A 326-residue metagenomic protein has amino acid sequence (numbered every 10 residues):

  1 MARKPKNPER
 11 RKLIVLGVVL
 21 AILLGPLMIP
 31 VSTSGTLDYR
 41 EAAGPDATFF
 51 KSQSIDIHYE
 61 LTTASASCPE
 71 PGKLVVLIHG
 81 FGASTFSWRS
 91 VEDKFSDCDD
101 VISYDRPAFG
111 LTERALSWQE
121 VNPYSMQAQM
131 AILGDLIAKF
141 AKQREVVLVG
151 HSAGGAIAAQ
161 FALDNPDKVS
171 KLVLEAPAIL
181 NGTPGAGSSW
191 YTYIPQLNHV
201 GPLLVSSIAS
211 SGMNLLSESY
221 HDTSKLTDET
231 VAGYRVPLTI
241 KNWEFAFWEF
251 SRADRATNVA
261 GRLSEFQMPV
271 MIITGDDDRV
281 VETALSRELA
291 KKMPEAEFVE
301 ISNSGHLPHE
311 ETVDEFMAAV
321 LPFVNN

Functional and structural regions predicted by a protein language model:
S34-R40, P184-S188, V205-E265: Conserved alpha/beta-hydrolase catalytic His-Asp/Glu region
F50-S54, E60-A66, R106-V149: Active-site loop/oxyanion-hole signature of alpha/beta-hydrolase fold enzymes
T62-R114: Conserved HGGG/HGGXW glycine-rich cap/lid loop of the alpha/beta-hydrolase fold
G150, G154, A158: Gly/Ala-rich beta-loop-alpha elbow adjacent to hydrolase catalytic centers
L163, L172-G201: Flexible "cap/lid" loop of the alpha/beta hydrolase fold
F266, I272-T274: Short beta-strand/loop motif that positions the catalytic acidic residue of the alpha/beta-hydrolase fold
D277-V281: Acidic catalytic loop of the alpha/beta-hydrolase fold
A296-N326: Catalytic active-site module of serine/aspartate enzymes centered on a nucleophile-bearing elbow/loop
